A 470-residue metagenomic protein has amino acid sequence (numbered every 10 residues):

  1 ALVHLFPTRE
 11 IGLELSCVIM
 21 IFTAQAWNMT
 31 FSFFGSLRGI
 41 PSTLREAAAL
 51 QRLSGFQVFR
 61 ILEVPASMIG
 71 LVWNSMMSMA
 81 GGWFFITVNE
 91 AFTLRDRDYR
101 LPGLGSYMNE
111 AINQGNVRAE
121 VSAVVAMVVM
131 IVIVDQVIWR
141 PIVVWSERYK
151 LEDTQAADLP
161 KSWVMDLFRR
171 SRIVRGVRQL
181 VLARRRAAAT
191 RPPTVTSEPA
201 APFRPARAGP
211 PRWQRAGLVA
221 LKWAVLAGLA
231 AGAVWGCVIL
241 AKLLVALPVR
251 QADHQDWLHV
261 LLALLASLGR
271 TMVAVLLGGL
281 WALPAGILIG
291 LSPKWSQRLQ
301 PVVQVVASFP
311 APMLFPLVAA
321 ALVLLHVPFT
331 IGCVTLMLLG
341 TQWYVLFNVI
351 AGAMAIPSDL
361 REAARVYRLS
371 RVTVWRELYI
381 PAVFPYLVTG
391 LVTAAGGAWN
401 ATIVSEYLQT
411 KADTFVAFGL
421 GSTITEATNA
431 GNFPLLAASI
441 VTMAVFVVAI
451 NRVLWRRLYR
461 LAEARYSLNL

Functional and structural regions predicted by a protein language model:
A1, L261, V273-Q304, P316: Transmembrane-helix boundary motif in ABC transporter permease subunits
A1-F22, Q304-T341: Generic hydrophobic transmembrane alpha-helix motif, especially the helices
S16-I19, T23-R45, M79, L280-A285 (+6 more regions): Membrane-embedded alpha-helices of multi-pass transport/permease systems
M20, A24-I40, E46, R60 (+1 more regions): Transmembrane-helix bundle segments that line or gate the permeation/cavity pathway in multi-pass membrane proteins
S32-L71, N348-T389, I424: Short cytoplasmic-facing helical segments at TM-TM junctions of multi-pass membrane proteins
G55-N89, S122, A126, I138 (+5 more regions): Transmembrane alpha-helices
F84-V117, N400-A437, T442, Y466-L470: Glycine-rich helix-loop "coupling/hinge" segments at transmembrane-helix boundaries in multipass transporters
V124-L276, K294, I450-L470: N-terminal, non-cleaved signal-anchor transmembrane helix
